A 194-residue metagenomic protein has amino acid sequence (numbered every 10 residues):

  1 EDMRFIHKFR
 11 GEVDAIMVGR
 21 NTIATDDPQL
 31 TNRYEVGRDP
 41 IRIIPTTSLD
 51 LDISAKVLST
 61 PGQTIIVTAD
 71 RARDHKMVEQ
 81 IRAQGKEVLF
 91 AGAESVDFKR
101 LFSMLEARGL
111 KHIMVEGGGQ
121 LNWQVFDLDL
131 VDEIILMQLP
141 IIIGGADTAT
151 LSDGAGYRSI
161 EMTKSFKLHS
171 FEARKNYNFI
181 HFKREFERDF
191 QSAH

Functional and structural regions predicted by a protein language model:
E1-H194: Enzymes that bind and transform nitrogen-containing heteroaromatic metabolites
